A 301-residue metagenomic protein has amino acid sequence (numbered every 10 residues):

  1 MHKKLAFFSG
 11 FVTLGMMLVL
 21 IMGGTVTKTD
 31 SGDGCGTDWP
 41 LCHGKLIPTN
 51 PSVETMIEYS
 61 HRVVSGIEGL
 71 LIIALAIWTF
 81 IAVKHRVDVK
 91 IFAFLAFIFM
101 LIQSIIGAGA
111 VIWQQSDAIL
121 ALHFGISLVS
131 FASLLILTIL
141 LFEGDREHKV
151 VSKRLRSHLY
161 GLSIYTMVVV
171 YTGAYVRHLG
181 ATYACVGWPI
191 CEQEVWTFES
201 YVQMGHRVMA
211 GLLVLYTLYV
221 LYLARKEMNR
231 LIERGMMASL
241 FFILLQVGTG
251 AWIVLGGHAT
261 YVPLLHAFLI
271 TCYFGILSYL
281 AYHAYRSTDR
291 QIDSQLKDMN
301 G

Functional and structural regions predicted by a protein language model:
M1-G301: Polytopic transmembrane helical bundles with strong interfacial aromatic enrichment
